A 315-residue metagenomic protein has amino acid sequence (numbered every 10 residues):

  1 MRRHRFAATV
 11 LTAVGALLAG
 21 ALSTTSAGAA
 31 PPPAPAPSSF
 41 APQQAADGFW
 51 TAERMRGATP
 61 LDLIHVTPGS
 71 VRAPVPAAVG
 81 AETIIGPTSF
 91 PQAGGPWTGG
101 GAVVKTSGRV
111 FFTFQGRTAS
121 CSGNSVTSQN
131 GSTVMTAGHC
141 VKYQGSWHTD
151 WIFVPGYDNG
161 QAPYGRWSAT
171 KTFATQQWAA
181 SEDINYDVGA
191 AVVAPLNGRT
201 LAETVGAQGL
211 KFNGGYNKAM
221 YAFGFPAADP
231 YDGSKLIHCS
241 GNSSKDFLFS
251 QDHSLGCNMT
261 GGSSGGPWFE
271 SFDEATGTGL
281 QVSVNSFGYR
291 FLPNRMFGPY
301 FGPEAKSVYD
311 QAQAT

Functional and structural regions predicted by a protein language model:
M1-P31: Secretory targeting and sorting signals
T24-T127: Protease-domain processing segments flanking chymotrypsin-fold serine proteases, especially trypsin-like
F90-T118, V126-T127, W151-R199: Conserved catalytic-core segment of clan PA serine endopeptidases
G99-D158, C239-L248, G256, G298: Catalytic histidine site
C140-V141, Y157-G160, P195-G198, P226-A228 (+2 more regions): Acidic glycine-/aspartate-rich tracts in secreted/extracellular proteins
A169, I184-V188, V192-G256: Chymotrypsin/trypsin-fold serine protease catalytic domain
N258-V284: Catalytic nucleophile loop of clan PA
V282, S286-T315: C-terminal cap/linker of serine protease catalytic domains
